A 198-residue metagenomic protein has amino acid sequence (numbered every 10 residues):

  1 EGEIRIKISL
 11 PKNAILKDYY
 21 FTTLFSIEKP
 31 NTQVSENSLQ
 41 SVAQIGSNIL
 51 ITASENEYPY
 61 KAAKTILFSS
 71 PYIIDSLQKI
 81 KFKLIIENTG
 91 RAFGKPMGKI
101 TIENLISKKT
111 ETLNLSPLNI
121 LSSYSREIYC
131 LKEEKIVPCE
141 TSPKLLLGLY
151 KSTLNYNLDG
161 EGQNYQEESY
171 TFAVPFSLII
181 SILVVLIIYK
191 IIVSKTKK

Functional and structural regions predicted by a protein language model:
E1-G2, I15-K17, S41-A43, S76-Q78 (+2 more regions): Solvent-exposed loop and beta-edge segments used for protein-protein assembly and interaction
E1-N37: Ligand-binding face of N-terminal immunoglobulin V-set domains in extracellular IgSF glycoproteins
I6, F21-F25, I49, F82-N88 (+1 more regions): Buried hydrophobic-core signal for structured, non-transmembrane domains
K7-P11, L131-K135, K190: Short histidine
L16, N31-I45, T110, G160-Q166: Beta-sandwich strand segments
N31-P59, A63-L67: Regulatory and interaction patches adjacent to catalytic/ligand-binding sites in large macromolecular machines
E55-I180: Membrane-proximal extracellular "stem/stalk" segments of glycoproteins immediately N-terminal to a transmembrane helix
L183-K197: Alpha-helical transmembrane segments
